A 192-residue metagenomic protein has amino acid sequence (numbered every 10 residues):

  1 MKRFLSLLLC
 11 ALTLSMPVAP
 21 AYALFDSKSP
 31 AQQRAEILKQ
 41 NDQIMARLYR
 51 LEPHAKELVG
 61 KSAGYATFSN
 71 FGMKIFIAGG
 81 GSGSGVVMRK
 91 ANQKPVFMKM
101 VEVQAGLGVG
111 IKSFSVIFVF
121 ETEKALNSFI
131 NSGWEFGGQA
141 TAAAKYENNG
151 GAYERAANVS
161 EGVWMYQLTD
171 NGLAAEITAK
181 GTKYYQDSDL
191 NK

Functional and structural regions predicted by a protein language model:
M1-L8: Bacterial N-terminal signal peptides that target proteins for export
L14-Y22: C-terminal segment of classical bacterial N-terminal signal peptides
L24-K192: Small-residue-enriched, tightly packed secondary-structure blocks
